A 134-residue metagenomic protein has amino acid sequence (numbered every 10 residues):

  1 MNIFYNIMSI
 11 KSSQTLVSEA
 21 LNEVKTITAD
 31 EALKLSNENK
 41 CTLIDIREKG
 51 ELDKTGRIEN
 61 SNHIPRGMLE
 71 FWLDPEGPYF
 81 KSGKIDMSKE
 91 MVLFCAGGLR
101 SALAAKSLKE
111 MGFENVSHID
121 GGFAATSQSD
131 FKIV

Functional and structural regions predicted by a protein language model:
N2-C41, K49-E90, L99-V134: Rhodanese-like catalytic fold shared by cysteine-dependent sulfurtransferases and DSP/PTP-type phosphatases
F94: Short, surface-exposed ligand- or partner-binding patches at beta-edge/loop junctions that are enriched in aromatics
